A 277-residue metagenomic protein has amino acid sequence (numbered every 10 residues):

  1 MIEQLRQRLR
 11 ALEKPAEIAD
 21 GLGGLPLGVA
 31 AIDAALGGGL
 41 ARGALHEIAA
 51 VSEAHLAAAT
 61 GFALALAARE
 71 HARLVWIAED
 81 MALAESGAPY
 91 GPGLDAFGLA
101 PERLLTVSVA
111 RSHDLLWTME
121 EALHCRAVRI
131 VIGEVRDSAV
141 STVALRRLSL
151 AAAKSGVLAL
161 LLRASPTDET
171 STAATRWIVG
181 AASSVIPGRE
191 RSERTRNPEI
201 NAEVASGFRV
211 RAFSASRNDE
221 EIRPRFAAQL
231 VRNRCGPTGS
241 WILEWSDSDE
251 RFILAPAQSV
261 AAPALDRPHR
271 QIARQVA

Functional and structural regions predicted by a protein language model:
M1-W76, G93-E102, Q258, D266-A277: Detector for small/aliphatic-rich hydrophobic stretches
G28, A59, S86, L115 (+1 more regions): Helical mechanochemical/support elements of P-loop NTPase systems and associated helical scaffolds
R73-R129: Conserved inter-motif catalytic segment of the P-loop NTP-binding fold
D95-F97, A173-S183, A228-Q229: Acidic, Ser/Thr-rich peripheral helices and adjacent loops at domain boundaries
S108-G180: P-loop NTPase motor core
R189, E193-E221: A cross-taxon signal for low-complexity, glycine/charged-rich
I222-C235: A conserved mid-domain beta-alpha-beta active-site/ligand-binding segment of alpha/beta enzyme cores
N233-A277: C-terminal regions of RecA-like/P-loop NTPase motor modules
